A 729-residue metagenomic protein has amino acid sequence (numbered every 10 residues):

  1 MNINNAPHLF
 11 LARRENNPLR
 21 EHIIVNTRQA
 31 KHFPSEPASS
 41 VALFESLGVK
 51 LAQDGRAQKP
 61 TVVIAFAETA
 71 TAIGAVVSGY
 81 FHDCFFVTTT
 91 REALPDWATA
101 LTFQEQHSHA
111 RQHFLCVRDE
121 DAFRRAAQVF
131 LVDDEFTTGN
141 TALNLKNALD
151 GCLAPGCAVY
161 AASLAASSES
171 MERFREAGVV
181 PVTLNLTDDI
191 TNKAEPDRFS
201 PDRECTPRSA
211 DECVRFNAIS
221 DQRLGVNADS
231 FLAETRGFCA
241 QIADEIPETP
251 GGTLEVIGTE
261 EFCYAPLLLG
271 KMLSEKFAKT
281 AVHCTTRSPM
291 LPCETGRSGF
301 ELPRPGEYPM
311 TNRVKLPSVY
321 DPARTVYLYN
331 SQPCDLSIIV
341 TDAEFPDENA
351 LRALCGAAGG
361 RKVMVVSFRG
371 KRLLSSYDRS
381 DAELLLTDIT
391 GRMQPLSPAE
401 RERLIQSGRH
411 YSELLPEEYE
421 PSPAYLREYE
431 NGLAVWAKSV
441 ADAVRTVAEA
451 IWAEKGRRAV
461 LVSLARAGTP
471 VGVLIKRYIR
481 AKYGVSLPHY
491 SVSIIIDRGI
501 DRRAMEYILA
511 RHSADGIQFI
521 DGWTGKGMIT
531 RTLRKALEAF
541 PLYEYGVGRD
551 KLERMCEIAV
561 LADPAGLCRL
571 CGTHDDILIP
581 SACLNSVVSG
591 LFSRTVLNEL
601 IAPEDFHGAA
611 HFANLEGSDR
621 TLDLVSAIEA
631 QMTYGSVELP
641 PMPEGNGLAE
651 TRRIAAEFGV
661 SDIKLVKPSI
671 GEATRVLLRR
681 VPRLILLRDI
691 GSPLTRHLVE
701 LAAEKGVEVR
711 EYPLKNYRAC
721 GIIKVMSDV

Functional and structural regions predicted by a protein language model:
M1-V729: PRPP-associated nucleotide enzymes
